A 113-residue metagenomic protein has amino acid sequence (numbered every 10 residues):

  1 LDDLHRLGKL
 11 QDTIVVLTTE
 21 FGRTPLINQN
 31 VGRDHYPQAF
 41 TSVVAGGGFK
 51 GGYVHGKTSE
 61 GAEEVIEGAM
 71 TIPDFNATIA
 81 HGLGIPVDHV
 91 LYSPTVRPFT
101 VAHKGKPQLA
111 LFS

Functional and structural regions predicted by a protein language model:
L1-S113: Ligand-binding pockets and gating/stacking loops
